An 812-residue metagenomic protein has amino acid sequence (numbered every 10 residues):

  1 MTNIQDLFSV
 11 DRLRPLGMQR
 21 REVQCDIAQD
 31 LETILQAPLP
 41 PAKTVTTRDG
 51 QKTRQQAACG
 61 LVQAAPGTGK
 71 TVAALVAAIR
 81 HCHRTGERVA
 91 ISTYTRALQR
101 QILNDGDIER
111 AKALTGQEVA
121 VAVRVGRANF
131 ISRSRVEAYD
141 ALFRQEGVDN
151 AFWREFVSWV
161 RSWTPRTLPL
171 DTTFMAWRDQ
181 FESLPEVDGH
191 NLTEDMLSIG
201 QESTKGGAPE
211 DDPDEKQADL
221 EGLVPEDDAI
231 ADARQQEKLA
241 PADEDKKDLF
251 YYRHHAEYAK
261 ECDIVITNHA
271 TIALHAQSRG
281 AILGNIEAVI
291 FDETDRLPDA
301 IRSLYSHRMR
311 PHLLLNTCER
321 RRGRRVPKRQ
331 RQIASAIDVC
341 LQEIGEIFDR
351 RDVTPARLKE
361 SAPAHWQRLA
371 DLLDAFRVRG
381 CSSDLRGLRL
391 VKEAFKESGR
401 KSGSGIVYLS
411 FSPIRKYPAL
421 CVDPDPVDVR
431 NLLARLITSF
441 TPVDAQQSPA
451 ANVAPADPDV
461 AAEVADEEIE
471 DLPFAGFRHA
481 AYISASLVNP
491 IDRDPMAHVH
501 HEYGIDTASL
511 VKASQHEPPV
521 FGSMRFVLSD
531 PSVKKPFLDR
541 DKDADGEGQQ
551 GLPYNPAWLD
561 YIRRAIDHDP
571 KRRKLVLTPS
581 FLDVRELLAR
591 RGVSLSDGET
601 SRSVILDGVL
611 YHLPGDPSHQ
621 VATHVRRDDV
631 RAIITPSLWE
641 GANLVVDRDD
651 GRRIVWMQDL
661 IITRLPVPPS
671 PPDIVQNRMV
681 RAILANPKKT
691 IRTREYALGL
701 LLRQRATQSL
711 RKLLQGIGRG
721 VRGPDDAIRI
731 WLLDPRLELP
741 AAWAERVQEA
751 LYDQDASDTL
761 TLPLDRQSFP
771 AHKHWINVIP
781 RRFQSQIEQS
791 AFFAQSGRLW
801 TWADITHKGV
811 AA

Functional and structural regions predicted by a protein language model:
T2-R14, Q19-E22, P40-Q56, P66 (+7 more regions): A substrate-engagement module of RecA-like helicase motors
A74, R80, A97-R100, N104 (+4 more regions): Signature of the SF2 helicase/ATPase Hel1-core->accessory helical subdomain module
R88-R96, A481-A485, R572-V584: Conserved RecA-like ASCE P-loop NTPase motor core of nucleic-acid helicases/translocases
Q201, K205-G206, D227-K260, A273 (+5 more regions): A contiguous, basic/glycine-rich beta-loop/short-helix subdomain that forms a polymer-engagement track
S532-A544, P614-E738: Conserved RecA-like P-loop NTPase helicase motor core
S532-P579: Conserved interdomain hinge at the start of the Helicase C-terminal
T578-H612: Conserved helicase motor "Helicase C" RecA-like lobe of SF1/SF2 P-loop NTPases
V675, N686-T693, L732, R736-A812: N-terminal targeting/trafficking signals and adjacent low-complexity tails
